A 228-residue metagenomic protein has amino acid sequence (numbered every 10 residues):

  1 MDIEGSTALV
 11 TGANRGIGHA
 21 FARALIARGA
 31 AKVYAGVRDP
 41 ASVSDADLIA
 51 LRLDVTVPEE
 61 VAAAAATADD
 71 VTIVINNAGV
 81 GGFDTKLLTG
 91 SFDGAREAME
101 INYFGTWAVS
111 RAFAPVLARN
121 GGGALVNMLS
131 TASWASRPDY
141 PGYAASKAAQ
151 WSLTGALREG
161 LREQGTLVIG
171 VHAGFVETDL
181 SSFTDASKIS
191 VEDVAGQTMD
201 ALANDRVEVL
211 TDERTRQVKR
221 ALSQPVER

Functional and structural regions predicted by a protein language model:
D2-K32: Canonical Rossmann dinucleotide-binding motif of NAD(H)/NADP(H)-dependent dehydrogenases/reductases, specifically
N14, S110, S146: Active-site helix of classical SDR
D47-E59: Rossmann-fold cofactor-recognition segment
G81-R96, D139-G142: Conserved mid-core segment of classical short-chain dehydrogenase/reductases
S110-R111, G155: A short, exposed helix-loop element centered on a Lys and neighboring polar residues
S130: Residue(s) in the substrate-gating loop at a strand-loop-helix junction that position the organic substrate next
G170-V171, T178, S182-R220: C-terminal helical subdomain
